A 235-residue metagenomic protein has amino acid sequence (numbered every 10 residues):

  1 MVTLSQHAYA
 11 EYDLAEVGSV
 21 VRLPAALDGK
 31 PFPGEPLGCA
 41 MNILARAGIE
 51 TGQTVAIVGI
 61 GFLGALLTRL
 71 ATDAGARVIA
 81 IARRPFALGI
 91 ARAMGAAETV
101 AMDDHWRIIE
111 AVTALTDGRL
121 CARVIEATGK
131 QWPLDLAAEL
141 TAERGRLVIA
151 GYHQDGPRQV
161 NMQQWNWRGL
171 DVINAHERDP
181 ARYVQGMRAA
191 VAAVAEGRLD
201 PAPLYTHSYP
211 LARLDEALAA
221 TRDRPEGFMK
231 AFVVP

Functional and structural regions predicted by a protein language model:
M1-T3, A56, V148: Hydrophobic beta-strand signal
M1-V21: Glycine-rich phosphate/adenylate-binding loop and adjacent beta-alpha elements of nucleotide- or dinucleotide-binding
A8-E11, R83-I90, G156-M162: Short, glycine/polar-rich helix-capping loops at beta-to-alpha or helix-loop-helix junctions that flank or form
S19-G29, Q53, R119, D171: Glycine/charged-rich beta-loop-alpha catalytic/anionic-binding loops adjacent to active sites
K30-D104: Mid-domain Rossmann-like dinucleotide-binding core that forms the NAD(H)/NADP(H) cofactor-binding site
A97-D171: Glycine-rich cofactor phosphate-binding loops and adjacent beta1-alpha1 units of small-molecule cofactor enzyme domains
E110-T113, G156-Y205, E216: C-terminal substrate-binding/catalytic core of Rossmann-like NAD(P)-dependent dehydrogenases/reductases
D135-A138, G186-P235: C-terminal hydrophobic helical "lid"/dimerization subdomain of Rossmann-like NAD(P)H-dependent oxidoreductases
